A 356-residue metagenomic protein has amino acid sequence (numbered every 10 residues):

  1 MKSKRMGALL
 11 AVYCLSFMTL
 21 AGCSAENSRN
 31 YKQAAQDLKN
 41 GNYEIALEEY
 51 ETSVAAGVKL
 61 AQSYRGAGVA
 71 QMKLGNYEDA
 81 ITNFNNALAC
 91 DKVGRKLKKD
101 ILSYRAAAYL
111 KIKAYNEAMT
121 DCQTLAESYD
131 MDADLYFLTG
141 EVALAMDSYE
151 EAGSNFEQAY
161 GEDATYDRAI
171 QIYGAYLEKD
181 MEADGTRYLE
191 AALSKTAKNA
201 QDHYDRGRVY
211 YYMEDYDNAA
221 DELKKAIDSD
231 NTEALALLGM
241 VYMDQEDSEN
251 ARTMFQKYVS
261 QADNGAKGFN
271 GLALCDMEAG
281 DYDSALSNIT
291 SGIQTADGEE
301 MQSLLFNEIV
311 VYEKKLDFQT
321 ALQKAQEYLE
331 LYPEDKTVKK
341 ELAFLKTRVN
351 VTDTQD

Functional and structural regions predicted by a protein language model:
S28-R29, Q62, K96-D100, D134 (+7 more regions): Start-of-helix register in tetratricopeptide repeats
A35, V69, A107, E141 (+6 more regions): Residue-level recognition of tetratricopeptide repeat
K39-N40, K73, K111, A145-M146 (+7 more regions): Register position in tetratricopeptide repeats
G66, K73, L97-Y104, L138 (+6 more regions): Canonical tetratricopeptide repeat
V310, K314-D356: Terminal, low-structured helical/coil segments at or just beyond the last alpha-helical repeat
